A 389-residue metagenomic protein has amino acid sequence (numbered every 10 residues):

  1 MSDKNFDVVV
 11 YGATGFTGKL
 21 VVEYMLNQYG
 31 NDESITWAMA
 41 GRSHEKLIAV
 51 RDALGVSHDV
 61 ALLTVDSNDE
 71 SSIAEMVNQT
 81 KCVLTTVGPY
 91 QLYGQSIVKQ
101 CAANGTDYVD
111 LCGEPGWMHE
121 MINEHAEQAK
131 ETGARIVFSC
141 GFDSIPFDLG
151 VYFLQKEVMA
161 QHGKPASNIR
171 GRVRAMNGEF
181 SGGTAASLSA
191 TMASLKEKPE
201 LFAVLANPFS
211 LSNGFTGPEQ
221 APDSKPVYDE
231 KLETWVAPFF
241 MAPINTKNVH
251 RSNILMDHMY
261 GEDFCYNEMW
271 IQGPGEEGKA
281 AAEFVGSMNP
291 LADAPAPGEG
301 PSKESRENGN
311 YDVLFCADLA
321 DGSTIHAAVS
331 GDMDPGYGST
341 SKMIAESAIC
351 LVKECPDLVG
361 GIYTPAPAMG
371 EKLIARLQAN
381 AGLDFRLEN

Functional and structural regions predicted by a protein language model:
F6-N27: N-terminal Rossmann NAD(P)H-binding glycine-rich loop of SDR-like oxidoreductase domains
G18, E131, K156-N389: C-terminal catalytic/substrate-binding lobe primarily of soluble NAD(P)-dependent oxidoreductases
G30-K46: Conserved glycine-rich Rossmann-like NAD(P)H-binding loop of the short-chain dehydrogenase/reductase
V50-S57: Short, conserved SAM-binding/catalytic segment of Class I S-adenosyl-L-methionine-dependent methyltransferases
T64-T80, T86-L92: Conserved Rossmann-fold cofactor-binding substructure of NAD(P)-dependent oxidoreductases
P89, Q100-M118: ADP-ribose/adenylate-binding Rossmann-like module
C112-A134: Rossmann-fold NAD(P)-binding glycine/threonine-rich loop
